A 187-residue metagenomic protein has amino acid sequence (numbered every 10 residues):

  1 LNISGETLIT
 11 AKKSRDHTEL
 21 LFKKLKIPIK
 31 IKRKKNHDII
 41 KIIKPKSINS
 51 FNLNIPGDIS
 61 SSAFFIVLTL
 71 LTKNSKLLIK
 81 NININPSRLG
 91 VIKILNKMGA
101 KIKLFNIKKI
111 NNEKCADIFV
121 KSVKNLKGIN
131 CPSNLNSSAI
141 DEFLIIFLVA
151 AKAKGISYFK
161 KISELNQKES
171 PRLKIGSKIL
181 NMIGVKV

Functional and structural regions predicted by a protein language model:
L1-V187: Short, structured segments at the rim of ligand-binding sites
